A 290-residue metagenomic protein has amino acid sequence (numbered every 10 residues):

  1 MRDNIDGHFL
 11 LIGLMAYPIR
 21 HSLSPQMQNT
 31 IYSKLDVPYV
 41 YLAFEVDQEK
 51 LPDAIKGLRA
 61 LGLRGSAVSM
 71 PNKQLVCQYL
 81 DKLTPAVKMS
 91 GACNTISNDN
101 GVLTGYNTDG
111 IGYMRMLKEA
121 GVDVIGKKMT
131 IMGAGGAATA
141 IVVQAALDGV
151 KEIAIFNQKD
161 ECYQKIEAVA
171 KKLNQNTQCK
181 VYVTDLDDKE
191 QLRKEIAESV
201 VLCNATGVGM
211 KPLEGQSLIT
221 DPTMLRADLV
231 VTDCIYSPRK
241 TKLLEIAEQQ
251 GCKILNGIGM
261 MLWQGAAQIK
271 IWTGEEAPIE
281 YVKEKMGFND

Functional and structural regions predicted by a protein language model:
D3-A120: Phosphate/diphosphate ligand-binding glycine-rich loop within oxidoreductases
L11, K128, K151-E152, K180: Residues at the starts of beta-strands that form the adenosine-phosphate
A16, G105-G110, G126-L147, N157 (+1 more regions): Glycine-rich adenosine-cofactor-binding loop
V122-K128, L225-A227: Short helix-loop-beta connector
D148-T177: NAD(P)-binding Rossmann-fold cofactor-contacting core
C179-I254: Rossmann-like adenosine-cofactor binding region
D228-V230, C234-D290: Adenosine-phosphate binding glycine-rich loop
